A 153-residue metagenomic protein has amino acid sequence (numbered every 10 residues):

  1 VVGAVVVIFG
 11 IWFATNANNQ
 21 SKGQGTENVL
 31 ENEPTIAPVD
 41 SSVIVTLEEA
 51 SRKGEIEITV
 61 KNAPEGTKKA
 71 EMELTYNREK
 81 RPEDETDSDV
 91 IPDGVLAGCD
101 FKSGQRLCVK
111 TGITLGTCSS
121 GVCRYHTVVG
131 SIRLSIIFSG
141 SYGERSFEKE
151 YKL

Functional and structural regions predicted by a protein language model:
V2-W12: Hydrophobic membrane-insertion alpha-helices, especially the h-region of bacterial N-terminal signal peptides
N18-E57: N-terminal, intrinsically disordered, polar/charged segments of Gram-positive cell-envelope systems that serve as
R52-G54, V129-I132: Short, solvent-exposed loop/turn segments enriched in Ser/Thr/Gly
E57-A63: Short edge beta-strand/loop segments characteristic of extracellular beta-sandwich folds
N62, Y76-R78, T117-S119, I136-G140 (+1 more regions): Beta-strand elements of well-folded, non-transmembrane domains
P64-D100, L134: Extended low-complexity, serine/threonine- and proline-enriched intrinsically disordered segments
L96-S131, I137, S141: Short, solvent-exposed, Trp/other aromatic-anchored flexible loops in extracytoplasmic proteins
G143-L153: Short beta-strand elements
